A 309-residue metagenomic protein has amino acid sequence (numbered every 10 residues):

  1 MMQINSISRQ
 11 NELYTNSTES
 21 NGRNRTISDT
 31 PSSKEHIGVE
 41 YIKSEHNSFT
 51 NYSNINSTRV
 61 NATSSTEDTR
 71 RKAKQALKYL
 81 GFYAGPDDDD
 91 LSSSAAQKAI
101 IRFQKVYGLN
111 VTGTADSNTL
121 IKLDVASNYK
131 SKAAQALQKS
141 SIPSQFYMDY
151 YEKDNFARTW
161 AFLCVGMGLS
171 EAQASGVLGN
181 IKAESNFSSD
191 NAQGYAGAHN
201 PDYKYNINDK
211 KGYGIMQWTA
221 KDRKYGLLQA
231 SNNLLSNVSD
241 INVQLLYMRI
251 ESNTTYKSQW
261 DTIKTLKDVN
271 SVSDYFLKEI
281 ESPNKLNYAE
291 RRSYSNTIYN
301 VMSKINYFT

Functional and structural regions predicted by a protein language model:
Q3-D90, S141-F146: Acidic, Ser/Thr/Pro/Gly-enriched interdomain connector segments
I55-V60, S127-G166: N-terminal export signals and maturation junctions of secreted/periplasmic proteins
N61-R70, Q75-V125: Short acidic, glycine/serine/threonine-rich helix-capping segments at coil-helix boundaries
T69-A73, S92, A96-A99, A115 (+8 more regions): Stable alpha-helical elements in mature extracytoplasmic
G108-T112, N128-A133, E184-A192, S282-N287: Secretory-pathway/luminal and periplasmic proteins that interact with or process carbohydrate-rich
D116, E171-S188, Y195, L277: Short, functionally critical alpha-helical segments immediately adjacent to catalytic or ligand/cofactor-binding
I142-D154, R158, G166, S185-K264: Peptidoglycan-targeting cell-wall enzymes and recognition modules
K224-V243, R249-T309: Non-catalytic cell-wall polysaccharide-engagement segments
